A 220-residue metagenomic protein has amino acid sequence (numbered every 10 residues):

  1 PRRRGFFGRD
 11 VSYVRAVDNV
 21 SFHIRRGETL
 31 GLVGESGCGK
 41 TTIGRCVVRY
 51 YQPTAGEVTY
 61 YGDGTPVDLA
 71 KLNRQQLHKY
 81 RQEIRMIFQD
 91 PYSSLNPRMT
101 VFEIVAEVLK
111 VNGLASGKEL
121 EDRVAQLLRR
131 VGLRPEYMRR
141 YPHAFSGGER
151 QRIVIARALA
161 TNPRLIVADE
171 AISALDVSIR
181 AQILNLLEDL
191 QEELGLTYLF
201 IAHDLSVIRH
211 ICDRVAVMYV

Functional and structural regions predicted by a protein language model:
P1-V220: ABC transporter nucleotide-binding domains
